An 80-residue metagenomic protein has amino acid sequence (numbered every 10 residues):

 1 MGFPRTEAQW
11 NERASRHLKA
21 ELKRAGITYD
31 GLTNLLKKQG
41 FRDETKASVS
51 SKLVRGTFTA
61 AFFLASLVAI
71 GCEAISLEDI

Functional and structural regions predicted by a protein language model:
M1-G31, L35: A short, Lys/Arg-rich alpha-helix, primarily the initiator
T6-A8, A25, V68, I75-I80: Short, charged recognition helix plus adjacent turn of helix-turn-helix-like nucleic-acid-binding domains
A8, T57-F58: Accessory recognition modules or surfaces
K37-T57: Recognition helix of helix-turn-helix/homeodomain-like DNA-binding domains that insert into the DNA major groove
F58-S76: DNA major-groove recognition helix of helix-turn-helix/homeodomain DNA-binding modules
